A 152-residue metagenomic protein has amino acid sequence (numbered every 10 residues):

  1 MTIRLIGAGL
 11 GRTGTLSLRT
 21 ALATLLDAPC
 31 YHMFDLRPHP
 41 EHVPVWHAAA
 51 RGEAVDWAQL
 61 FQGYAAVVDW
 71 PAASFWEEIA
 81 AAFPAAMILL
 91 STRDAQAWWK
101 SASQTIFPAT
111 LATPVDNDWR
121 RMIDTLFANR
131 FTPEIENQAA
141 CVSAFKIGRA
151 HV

Functional and structural regions predicted by a protein language model:
I3-T13, S17-K146: Anion-recognition interface
A150-V152: Conserved small/polar residues in nucleotide/adenosyl-binding loops
